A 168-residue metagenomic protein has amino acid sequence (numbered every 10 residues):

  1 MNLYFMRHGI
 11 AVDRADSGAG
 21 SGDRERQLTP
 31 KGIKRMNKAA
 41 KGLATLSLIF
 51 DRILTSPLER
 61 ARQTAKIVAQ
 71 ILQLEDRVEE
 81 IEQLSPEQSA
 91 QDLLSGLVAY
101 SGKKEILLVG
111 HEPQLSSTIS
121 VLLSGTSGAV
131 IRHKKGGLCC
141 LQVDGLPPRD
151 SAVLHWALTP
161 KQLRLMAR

Functional and structural regions predicted by a protein language model:
N2-Q88, S95, A129, H133 (+1 more regions): Active-site-proximal alpha-helix that buttresses catalytic centers in soluble enzyme cores
L3, G102-G110: Generic beta-sheet signal
G42, I67, I71, A99 (+3 more regions): Active-site catalytic microenvironments for nucleophilic, acid-base chemistry
L46-L48, A99-K104: Glycine-rich phosphate-binding loop signature in dinucleotide/nucleotide-binding domains
R60, Q114-L115: Alpha-helix capping/helix-boundary segments
L123-V153, A157-P160: Domain-level recognition of soluble alpha/beta enzyme cores, biased toward histidine phosphatases/phosphomutases
